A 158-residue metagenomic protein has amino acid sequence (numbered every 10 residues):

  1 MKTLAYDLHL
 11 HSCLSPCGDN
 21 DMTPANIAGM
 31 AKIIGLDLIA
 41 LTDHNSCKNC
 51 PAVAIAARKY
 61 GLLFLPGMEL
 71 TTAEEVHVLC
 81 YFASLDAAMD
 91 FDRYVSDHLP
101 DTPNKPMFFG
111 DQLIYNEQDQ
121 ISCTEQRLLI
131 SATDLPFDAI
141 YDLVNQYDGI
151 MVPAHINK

Functional and structural regions predicted by a protein language model:
M1-E75: An N-terminally biased module of ancient metal coordination in phosphate/nucleic-acid-related enzymes
T3, A56-K158: Extended substrate/RNA-proximal surfaces in nucleic-acid metabolism proteins
